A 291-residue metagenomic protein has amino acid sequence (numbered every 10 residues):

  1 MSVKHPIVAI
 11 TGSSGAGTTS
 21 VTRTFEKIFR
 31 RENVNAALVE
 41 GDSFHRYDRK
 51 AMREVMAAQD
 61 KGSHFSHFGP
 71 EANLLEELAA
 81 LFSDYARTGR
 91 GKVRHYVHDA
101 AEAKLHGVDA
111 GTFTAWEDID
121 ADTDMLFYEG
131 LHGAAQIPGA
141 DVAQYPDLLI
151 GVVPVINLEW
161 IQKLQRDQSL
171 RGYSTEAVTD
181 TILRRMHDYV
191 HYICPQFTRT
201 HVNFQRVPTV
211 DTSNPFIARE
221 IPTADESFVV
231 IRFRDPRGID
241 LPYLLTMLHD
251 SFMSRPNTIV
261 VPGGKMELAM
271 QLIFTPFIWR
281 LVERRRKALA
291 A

Functional and structural regions predicted by a protein language model:
M1-H5: Phosphate-binding P-loop
V8-A9: Short hydrophobic/aromatic beta-strand immediately N-terminal to the Walker A/P-loop
S14: The conserved Walker
T18: Conserved lysine of the Walker
V21-T22, E26: Post-Walker A alpha-helix
E32-E40, F44-E102: Conserved nucleotide-sensing/catalytic segment adjacent to the nucleotide-binding pocket in NTP-handling enzymes
T112-A121, M125, V142, P154-A291: C-terminal accessory "lid"/substrate-recognition subdomains
